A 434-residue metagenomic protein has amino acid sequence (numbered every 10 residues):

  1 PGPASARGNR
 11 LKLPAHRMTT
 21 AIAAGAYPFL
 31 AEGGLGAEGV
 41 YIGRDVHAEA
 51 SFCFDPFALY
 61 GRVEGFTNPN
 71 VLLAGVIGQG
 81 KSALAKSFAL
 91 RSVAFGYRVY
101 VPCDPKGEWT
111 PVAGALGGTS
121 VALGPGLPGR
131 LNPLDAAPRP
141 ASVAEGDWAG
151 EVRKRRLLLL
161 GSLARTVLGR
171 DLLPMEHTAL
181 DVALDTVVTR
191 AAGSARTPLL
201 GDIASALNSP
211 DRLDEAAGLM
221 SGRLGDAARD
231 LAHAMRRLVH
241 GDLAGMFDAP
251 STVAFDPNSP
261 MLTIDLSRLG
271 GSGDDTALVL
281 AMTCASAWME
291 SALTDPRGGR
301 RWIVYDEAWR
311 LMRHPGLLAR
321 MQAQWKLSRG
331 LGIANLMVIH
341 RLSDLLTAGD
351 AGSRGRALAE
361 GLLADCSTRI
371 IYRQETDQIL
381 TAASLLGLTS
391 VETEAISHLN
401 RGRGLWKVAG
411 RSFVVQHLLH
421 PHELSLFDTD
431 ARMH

Functional and structural regions predicted by a protein language model:
P1-L72: Basic- and hydrophobic-enriched, low-structure N-terminal and domain-boundary segments that flank ATP-binding catalytic
G2-F29, D350-A351, G355-T368, Y372-H434: C-terminal regions of RecA-like/P-loop NTPase motor modules
A23-H47, T110, G114-G117, L134-I333 (+2 more regions): P-loop NTPase motor domains
Y41-P125: Glycine-rich phosphate-binding loop of nucleotide-binding enzymes
S51, S120-A122, M261-T263, R369-I371: Conserved beta-strand scaffold positions in the cores of enzyme catalytic domains, especially in NTP/NDP-utilizing
A58-L59, E64-Q79, S87-A89, S267-A395 (+1 more regions): Conserved P-loop NTPase motor cores
V101-P102, V121-L123, L172-H177, A191-R196 (+5 more regions): Acidic/polar loop patches that form or flank catalytic/metal-binding clefts of enzymes that bind anionic ligands
P128: Conserved phosphoryl-transfer catalytic core
